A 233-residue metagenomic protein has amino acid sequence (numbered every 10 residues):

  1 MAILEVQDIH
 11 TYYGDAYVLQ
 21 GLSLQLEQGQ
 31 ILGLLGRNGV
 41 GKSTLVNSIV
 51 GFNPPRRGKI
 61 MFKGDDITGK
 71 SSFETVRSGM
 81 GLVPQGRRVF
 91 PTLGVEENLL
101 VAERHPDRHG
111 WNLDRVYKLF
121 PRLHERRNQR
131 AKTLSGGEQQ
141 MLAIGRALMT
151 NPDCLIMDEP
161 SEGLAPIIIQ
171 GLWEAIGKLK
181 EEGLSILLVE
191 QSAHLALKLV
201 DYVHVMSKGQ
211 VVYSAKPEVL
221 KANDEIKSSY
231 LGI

Functional and structural regions predicted by a protein language model:
A2-I233: Glycine-rich phosphate-binding loops of nucleotide-dependent enzymes
